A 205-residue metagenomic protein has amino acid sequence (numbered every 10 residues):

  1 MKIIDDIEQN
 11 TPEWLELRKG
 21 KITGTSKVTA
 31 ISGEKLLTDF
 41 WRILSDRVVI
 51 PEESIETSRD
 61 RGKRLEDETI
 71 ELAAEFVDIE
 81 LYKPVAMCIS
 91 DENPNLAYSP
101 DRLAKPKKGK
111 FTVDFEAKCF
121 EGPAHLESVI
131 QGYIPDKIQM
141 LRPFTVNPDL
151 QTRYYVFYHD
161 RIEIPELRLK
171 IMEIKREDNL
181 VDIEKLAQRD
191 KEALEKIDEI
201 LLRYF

Functional and structural regions predicted by a protein language model:
M1-R64, F205: Charged, glycine-rich intrinsically disordered N-terminal tails and low-complexity linkers that flank
W41, I70, M140: Generic structural marker for isolated residues within well-ordered, non-membrane alpha-helices of soluble domains
D46-V49, R64-I70, E116-G122: Generic detector of short, locally flexible boundary/turn motifs and exposed helical patches
S58-Y82: Acidic-basic catalytic patches of nuclease active cores, encompassing PD-(D/E)XK and other metal-cofactor nuclease
V77-P100, A104-L201: Nucleic-acid nuclease catalytic cores
